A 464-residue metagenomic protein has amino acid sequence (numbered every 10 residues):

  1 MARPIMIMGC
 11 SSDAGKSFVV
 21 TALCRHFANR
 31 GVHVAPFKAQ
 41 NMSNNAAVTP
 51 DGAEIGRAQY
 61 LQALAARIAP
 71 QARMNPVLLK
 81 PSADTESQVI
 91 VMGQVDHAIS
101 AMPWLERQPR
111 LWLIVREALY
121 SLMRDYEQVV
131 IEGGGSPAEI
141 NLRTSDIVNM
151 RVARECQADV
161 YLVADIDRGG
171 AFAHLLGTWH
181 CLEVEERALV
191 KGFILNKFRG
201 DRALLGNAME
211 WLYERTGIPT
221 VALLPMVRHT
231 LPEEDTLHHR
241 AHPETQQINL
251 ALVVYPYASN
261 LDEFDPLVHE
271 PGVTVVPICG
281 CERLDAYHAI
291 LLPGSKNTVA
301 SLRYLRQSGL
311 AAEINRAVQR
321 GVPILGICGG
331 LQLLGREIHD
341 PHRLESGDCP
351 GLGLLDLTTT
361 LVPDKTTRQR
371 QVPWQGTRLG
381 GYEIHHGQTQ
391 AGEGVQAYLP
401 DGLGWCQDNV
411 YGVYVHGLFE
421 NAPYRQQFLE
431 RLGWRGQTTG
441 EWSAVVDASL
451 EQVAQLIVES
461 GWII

Functional and structural regions predicted by a protein language model:
M1-V318, P323, D340, P363 (+1 more regions): Flexible phosphate-sensing "switch/lid" loops adjacent to ATP/NTP-binding sites across phosphate-transfer
C328-G329: Catalytic nucleophile serine of serine hydrolases, specifically the conserved "nucleophile elbow" pentapeptide
Q332: A Zn2+-metalloprotease active-site environment signal
G335, H339-H342: Extracellular/periplasmic helix-exit of transmembrane alpha-helices
L344, C349-R368: Conserved P-loop NTPase catalytic core
